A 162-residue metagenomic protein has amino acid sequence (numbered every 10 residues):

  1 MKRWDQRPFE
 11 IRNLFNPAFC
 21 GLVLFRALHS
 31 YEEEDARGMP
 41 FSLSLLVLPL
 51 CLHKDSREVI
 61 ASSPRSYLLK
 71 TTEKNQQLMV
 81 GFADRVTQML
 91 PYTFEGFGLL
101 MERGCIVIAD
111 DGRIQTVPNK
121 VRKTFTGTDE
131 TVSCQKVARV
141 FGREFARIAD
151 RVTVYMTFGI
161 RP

Functional and structural regions predicted by a protein language model:
K2-C51: Long, hydrophobic N-terminal alpha-helical segment
A27-Y31, L50-K54, L100, F145-I148: Generic structural signal for hydrophobic core residues of well-folded globular domains
A36-L69, N75-Q76: Short, well-structured hydrophobic secondary-structure segments
K70-Y92: Helix-adjacent hinge/juxtasegments
F94-I106: Basic amphipathic alpha-helical segments that dock to polyanions
A109-D110: Beta-hairpin "wing" of winged helix-turn-helix
R113-P118: Minor-groove-contacting beta-hairpin "wing" of winged helix-turn-helix DNA-binding domains
K123-P162: Glycine-rich, aromatic-bearing surface loops/beta-hairpins
